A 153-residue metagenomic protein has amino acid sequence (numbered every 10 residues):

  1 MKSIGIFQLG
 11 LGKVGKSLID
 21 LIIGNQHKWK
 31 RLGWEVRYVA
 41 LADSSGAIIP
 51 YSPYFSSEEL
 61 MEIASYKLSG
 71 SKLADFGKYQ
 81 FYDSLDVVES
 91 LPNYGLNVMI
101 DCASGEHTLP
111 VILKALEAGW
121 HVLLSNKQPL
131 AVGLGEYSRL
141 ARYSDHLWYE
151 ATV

Functional and structural regions predicted by a protein language model:
K2-E117: N-terminal glycine-/serine-/threonine-rich beta1-alpha1-beta2 phosphate-ribose binding loop of Rossmann-like
G105-A118, N126-V153: Rossmann-fold NAD(P)-binding glycine/threonine-rich loop
